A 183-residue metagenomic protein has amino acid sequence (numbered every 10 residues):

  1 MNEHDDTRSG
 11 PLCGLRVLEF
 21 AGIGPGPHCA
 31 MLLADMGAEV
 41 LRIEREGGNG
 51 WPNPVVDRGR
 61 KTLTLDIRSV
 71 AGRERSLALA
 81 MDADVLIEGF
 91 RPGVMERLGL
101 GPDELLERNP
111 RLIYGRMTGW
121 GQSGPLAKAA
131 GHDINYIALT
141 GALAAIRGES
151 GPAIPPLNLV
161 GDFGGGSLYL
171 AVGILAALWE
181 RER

Functional and structural regions predicted by a protein language model:
M1-G10: Basic/polar N-terminal segments that are highly enriched at the extreme N-terminus, encompassing both cleavable
S9-G47: Conserved small-residue-rich beta-alpha loop and adjacent elements that most often cradle the phosphate/pyrophosphate
L18, V56-E107: A structured beta-alpha segment of the ubiquitous adenosine-cofactor-binding alpha/beta core
G22, I67, R91-P92, T118-G119 (+1 more regions): Short glycine-/small-residue-rich Rossmann-like dinucleotide-binding loops
G26, V94-E96, Q122: Short glycine-rich, flexible loops that bind phosphorylated cofactors or substrates
L32, M36, L98-R183: Active-site-adjacent "lid/gating" segments in soluble enzymes
D35-D66: Glycine-rich phosphate-binding loop and adjoining beta1-alpha1-beta2 segment of Rossmann-like nucleotide-binding folds
